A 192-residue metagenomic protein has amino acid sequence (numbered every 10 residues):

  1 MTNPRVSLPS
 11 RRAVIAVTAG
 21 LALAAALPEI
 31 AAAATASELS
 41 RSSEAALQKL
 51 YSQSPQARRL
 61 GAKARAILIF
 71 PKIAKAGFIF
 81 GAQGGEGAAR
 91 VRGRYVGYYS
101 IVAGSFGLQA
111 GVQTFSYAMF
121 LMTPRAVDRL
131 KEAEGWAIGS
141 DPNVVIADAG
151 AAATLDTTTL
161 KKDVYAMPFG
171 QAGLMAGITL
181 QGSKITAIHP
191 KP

Functional and structural regions predicted by a protein language model:
M1-P9, A13-L27: N-terminal secretory signal peptides
L27-A33: Sec/Tat signal peptide C-region and signal peptidase I cleavage site
A33-P192: Small-residue-enriched, tightly packed secondary-structure blocks
